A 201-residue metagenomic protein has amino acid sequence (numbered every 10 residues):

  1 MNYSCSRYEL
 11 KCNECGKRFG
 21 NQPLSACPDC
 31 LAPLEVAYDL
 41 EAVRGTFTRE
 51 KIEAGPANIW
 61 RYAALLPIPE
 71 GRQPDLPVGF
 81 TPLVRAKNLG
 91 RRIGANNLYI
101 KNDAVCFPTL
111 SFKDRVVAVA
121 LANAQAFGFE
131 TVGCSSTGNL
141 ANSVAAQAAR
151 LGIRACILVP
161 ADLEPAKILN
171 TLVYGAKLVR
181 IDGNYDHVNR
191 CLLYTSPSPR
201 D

Functional and structural regions predicted by a protein language model:
M1-S196, R200: PLP-dependent amino-acid enzyme catalytic core
